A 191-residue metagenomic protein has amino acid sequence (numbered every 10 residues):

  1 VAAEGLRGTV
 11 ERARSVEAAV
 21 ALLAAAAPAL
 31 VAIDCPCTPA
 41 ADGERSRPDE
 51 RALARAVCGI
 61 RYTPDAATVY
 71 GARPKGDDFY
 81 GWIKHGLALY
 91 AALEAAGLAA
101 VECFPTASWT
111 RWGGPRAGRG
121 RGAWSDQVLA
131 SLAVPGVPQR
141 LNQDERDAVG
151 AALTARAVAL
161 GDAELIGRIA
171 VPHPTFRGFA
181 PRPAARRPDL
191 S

Functional and structural regions predicted by a protein language model:
V1-S191: Phosphate- and other anionic-substrate recognition elements at nucleic-acid/protein interfaces
